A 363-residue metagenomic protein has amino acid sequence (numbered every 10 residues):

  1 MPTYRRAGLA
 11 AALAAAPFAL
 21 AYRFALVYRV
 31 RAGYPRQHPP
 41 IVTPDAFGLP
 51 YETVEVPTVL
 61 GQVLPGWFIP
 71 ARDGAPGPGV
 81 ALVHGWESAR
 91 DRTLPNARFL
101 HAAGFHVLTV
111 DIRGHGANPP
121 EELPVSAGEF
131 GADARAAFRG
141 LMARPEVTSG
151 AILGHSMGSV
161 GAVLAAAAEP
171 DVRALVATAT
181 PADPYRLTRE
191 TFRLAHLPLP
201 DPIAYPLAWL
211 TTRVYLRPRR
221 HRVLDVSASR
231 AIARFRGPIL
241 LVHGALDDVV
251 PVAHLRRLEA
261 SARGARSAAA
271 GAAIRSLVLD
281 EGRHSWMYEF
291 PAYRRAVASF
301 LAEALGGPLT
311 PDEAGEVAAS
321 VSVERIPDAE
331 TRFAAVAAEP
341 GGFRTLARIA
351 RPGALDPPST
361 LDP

Functional and structural regions predicted by a protein language model:
A7-P57, A314-V321, P327, T331-A350 (+1 more regions): An N-terminal hydrophobic leader/cap segment in hydrolases
G85-F99, I112: The serine-hydrolase catalytic nucleophile loop
F99-P119: Conserved alpha/beta-hydrolase
H115-P145, S149: Catalytic nucleophile-loop/oxyanion-hole region of alpha/beta-hydrolase and closely related hydrolase-like folds
L164-H221, R230-A231, W286, P291: Hydrolase active-site cap/lid region
R234-F235, L241-H243, D247: Short beta-strand/loop motif that positions the catalytic acidic residue of the alpha/beta-hydrolase fold
D248-H254: Conserved alpha/beta-hydrolase "acid-adjacent" motif
E259-S285: Catalytic histidine neighborhood in serine/cysteine hydrolases with alpha/beta-hydrolase-type architecture
